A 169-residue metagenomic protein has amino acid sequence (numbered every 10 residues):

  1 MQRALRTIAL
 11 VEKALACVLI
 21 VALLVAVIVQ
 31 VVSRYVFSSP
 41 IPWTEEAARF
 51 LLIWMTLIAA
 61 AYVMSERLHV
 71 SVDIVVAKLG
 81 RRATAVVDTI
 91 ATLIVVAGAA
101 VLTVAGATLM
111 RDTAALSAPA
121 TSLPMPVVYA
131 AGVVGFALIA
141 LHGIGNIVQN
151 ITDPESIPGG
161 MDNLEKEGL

Functional and structural regions predicted by a protein language model:
M1-L169: Alpha-helical transmembrane segments and membrane-interface helix-loop junctions in multi-pass membrane proteins
